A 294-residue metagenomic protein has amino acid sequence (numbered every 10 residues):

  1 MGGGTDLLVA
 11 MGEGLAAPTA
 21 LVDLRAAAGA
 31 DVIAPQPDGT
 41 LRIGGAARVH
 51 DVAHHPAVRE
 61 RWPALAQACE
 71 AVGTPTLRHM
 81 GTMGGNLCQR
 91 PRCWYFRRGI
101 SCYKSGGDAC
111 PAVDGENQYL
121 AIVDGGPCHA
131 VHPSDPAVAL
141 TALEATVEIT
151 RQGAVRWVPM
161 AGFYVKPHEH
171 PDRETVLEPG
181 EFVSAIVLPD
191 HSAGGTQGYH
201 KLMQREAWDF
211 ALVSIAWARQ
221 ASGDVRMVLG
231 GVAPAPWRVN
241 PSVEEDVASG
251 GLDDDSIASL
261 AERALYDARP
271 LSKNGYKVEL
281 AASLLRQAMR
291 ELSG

Functional and structural regions predicted by a protein language model:
M1-G294: C-terminal structural segment of proteins
